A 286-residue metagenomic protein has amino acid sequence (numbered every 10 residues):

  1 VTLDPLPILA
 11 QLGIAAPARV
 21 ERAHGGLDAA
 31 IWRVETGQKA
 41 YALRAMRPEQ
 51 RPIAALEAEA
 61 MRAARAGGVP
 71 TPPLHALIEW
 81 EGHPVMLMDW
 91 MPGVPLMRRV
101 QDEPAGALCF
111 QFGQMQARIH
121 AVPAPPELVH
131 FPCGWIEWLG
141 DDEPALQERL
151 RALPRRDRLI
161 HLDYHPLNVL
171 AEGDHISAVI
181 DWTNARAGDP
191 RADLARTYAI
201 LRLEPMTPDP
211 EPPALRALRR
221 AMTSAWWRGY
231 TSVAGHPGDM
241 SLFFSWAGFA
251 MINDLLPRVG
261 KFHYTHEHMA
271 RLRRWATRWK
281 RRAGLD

Functional and structural regions predicted by a protein language model:
T2-I14, R118-A178, H268-R271, W275-R281: An alpha-helical support segment within catalytic cores of ATP-dependent transferases
G13-E21: Conserved N-terminal boundary motif of the eukaryotic protein kinase catalytic domain
E21-H130, W138, R149-P154, R158 (+1 more regions): ATP-binding pocket architecture of kinase catalytic cores
A29, R51, A199-R202, P208-D286: Helix-rich C-terminal or lid/interface subdomains of diverse kinases
P92, P166, N184-A185, R196: Short, glycine/acidic-enriched loop or turn micro-motifs at the edges of active sites
L108-Q111, D142, P190-D193, M222: An acidic site on a long C-lobe helix of protein kinase domains
L170-L194: Catalytic activation segment of kinase domains across protein kinase-like and atypical kinase folds
I180-T183, R196-I200, E204-M206: Conserved, surface-exposed functional patches that form binding/active-site neighborhoods
